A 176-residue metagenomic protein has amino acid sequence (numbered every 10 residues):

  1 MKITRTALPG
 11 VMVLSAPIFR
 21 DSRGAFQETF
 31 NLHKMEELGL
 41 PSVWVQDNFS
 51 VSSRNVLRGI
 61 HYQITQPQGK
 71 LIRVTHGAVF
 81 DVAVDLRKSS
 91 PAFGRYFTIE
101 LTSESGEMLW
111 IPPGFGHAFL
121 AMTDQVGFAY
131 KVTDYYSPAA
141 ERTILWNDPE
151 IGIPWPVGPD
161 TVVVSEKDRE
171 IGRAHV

Functional and structural regions predicted by a protein language model:
M1-E104, T123-Q125, Y130-R173: Non-catalytic, conserved peripheral segments adjacent to functional cores
L109, H117-M122: Short beta-strand His + acidic residue motifs that chelate non-heme Fe in jelly-roll/DSBH and cupin folds
